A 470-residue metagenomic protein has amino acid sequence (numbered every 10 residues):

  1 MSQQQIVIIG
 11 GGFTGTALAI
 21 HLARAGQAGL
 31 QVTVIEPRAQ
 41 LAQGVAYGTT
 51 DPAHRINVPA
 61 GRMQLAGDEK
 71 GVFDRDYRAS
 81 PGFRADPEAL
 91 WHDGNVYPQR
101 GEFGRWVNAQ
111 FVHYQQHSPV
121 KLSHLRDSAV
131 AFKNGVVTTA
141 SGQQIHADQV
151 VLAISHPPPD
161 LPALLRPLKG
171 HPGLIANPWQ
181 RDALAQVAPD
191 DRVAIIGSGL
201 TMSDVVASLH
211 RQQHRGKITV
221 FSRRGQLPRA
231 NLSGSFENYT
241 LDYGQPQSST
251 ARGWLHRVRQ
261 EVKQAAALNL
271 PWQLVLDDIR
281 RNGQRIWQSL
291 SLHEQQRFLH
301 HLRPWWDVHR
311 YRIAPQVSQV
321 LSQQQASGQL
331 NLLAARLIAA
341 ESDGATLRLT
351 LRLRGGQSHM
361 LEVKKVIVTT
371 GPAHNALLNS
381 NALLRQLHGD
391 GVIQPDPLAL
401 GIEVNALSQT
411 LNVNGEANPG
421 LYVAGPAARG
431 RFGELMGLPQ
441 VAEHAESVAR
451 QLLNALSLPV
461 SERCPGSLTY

Functional and structural regions predicted by a protein language model:
M1-V45, E88-P246, R252, H256-L456 (+1 more regions): Flavin (primarily FAD) cofactor-binding/catalytic cores of flavoenzymes
G48-F73, F236-R252, Q316: N-terminal glycine-rich dinucleotide-binding loop that anchors FAD/FMN and/or NAD(P) in oxidoreductases
D51-G67, G71, P81-R105, A109-F111: Dinucleotide-binding Rossmann-like beta1-alpha1 core, especially the glycine-rich loop that anchors the ADP
D76-Y77: Glycine-rich, highly charged phosphate/nucleotide-binding loops
